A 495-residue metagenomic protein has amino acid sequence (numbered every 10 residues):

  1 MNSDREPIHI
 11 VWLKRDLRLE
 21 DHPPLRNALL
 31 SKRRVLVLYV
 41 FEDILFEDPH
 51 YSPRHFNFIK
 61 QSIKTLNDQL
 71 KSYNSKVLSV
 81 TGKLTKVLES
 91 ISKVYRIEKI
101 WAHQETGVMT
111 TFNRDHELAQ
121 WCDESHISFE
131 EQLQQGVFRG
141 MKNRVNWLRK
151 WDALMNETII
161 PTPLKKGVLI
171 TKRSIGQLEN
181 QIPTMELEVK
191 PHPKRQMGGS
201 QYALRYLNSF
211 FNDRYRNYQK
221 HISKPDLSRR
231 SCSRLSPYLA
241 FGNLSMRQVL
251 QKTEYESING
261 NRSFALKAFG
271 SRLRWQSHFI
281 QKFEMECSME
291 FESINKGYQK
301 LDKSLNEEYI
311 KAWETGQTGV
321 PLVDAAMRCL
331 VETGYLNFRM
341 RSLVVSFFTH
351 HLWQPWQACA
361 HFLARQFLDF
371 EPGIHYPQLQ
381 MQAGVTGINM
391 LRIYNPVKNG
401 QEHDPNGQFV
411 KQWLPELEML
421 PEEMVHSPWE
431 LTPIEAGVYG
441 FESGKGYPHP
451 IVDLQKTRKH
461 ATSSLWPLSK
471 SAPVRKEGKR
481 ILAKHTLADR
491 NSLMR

Functional and structural regions predicted by a protein language model:
M1-K166, I374-P377, Q455, S463-R495: Trp/Phe/Arg-rich N-terminal binding region typifying the photolyase-homology
M1-R5, L19-L25, I44-I59, I182-E188 (+5 more regions): Short, charge-rich amphipathic segments
P24, S62, L66, A203-F210 (+6 more regions): Alpha-helical packing segments of well-folded alpha/beta enzyme cores
L29, K93, D123, N208-F211 (+4 more regions): Alpha-helix boundary recognition
P49-S52, F56, P193-M197, L239 (+7 more regions): Hydrophobic alpha-helical scaffolding
F58, S62, G199-Y202, T318 (+2 more regions): Soluble or luminal CAZymes and related metallo-dependent hydrolases
S125-I127, N146-G297, Q408-R495: Glycine/tryptophan-enriched, flexible segments
S231-E423: Active-site-proximal binding-pocket segments
